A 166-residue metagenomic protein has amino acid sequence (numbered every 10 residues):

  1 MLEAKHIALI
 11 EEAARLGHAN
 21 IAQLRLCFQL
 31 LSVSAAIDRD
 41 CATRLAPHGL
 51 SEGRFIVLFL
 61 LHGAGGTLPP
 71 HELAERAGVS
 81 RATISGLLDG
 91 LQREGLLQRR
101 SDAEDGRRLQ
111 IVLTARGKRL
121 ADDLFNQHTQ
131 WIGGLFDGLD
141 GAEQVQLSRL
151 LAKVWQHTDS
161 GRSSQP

Functional and structural regions predicted by a protein language model:
M1-A19, A142-P166: C-terminal regulatory/oligomerization modules of transcriptional regulators
M1-H48: N-terminal leader segment of winged-helix/HTH proteins
R54-L58: Short alpha-helical "packing" element that flanks the helix-turn-helix/winged-helix DNA-binding module
A64-P69: Short capping segments at the starts of secondary-structure elements
E72-A74: A short acidic, leucine-rich amphipathic alpha-helix
A82: Key DNA-contact positions within bacterial/archaeal DNA-binding proteins
D89-R149: Charged, amphipathic alpha-helical coiled-coil/dimerization segments
